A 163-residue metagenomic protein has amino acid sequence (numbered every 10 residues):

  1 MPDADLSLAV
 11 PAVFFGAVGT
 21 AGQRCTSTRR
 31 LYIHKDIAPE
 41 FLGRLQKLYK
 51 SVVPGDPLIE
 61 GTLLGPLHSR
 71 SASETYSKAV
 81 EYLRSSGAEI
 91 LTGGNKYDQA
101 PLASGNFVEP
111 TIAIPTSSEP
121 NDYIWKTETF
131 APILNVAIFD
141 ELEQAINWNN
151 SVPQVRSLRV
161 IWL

Functional and structural regions predicted by a protein language model:
M1-E119, L142-E143, N147-W148: ALDH superfamily catalytic-core signature
A103-L163: Conserved C-terminal structural/oligomerization subdomain of aldehyde/semialdehyde dehydrogenase
